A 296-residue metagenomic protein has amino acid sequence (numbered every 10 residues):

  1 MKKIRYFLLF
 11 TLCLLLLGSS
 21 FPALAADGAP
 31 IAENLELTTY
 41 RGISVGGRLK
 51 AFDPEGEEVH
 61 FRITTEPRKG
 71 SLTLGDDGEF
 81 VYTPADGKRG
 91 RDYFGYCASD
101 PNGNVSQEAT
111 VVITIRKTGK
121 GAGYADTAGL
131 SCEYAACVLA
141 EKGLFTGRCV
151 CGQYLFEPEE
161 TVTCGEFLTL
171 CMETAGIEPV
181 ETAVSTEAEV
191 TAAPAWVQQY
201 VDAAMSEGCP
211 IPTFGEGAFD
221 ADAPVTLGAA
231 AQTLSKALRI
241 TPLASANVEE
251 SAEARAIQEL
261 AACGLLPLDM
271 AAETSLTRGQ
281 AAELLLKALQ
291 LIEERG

Functional and structural regions predicted by a protein language model:
I4-L24: Sec-dependent N-terminal signal peptides of Gram-positive bacterial secreted proteins and lipoproteins
F21-E55, F61, D100-K120: Extracellular interdomain linkers/hinges and stalk-like, low-complexity segments in secreted or single-pass
P22-D27, N34-Y40, V112-E133, T146-L168 (+3 more regions): Feature responds to low-complexity, polar/acidic, surface-exposed segments characteristic of secreted/exported proteins
A51, I63, L72, K88 (+4 more regions): Fold-core signature of tandem repeat domains
P54-E57, E66-R68: Short glycine/proline-centered coil/turn motifs in the loop regions of extracellular beta-sandwich domains
T64-I115: Acidic, turn/loop-rich segments in luminal/extracellular domains of secretory-pathway and cell-surface proteins
A140-E141: Mature N-terminal segment immediately following signal peptide/propeptide cleavage in secreted/periplasmic
